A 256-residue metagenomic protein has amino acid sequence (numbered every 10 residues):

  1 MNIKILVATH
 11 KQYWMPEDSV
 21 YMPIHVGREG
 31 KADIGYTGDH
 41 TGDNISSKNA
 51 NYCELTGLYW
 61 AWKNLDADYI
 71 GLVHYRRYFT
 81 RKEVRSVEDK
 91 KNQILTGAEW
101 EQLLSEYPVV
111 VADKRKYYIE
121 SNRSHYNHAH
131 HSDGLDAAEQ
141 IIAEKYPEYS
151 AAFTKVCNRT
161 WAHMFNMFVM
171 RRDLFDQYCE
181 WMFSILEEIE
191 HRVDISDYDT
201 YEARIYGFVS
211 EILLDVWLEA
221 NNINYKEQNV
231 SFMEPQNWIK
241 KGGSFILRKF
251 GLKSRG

Functional and structural regions predicted by a protein language model:
M1-G256: ER/Golgi luminal nucleotide-sugar-dependent glycosyltransferases, focusing on the catalytic module
